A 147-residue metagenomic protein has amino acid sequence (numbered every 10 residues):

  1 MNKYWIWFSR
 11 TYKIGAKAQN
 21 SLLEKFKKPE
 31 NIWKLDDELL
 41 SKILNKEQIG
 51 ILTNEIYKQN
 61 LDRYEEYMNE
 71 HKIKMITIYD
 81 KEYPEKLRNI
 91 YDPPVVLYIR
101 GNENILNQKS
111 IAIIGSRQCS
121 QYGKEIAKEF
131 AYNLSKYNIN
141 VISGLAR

Functional and structural regions predicted by a protein language model:
M1-Y132, K136: Short, positively charged patches
V141-R147: Active-site nucleophile and cofactor-binding loops and adjacent substrate-binding regions of central metabolic enzymes
